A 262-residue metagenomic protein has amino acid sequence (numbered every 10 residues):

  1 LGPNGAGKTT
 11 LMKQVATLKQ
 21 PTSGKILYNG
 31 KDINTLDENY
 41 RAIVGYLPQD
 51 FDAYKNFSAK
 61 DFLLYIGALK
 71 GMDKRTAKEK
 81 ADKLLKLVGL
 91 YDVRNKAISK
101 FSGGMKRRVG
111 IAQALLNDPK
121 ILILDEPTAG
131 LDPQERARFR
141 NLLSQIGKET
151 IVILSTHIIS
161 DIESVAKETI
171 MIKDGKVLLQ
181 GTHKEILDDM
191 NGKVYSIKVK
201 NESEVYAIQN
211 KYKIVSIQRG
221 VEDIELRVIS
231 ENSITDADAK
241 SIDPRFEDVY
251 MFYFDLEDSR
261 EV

Functional and structural regions predicted by a protein language model:
A16: Helix-to-loop junction immediately C-terminal to a conserved catalytic motif
G24-T35, N39-Y40: Conserved ABC transporter NBD signature motif
L64, A68, R75-V93: Conserved ABC ATPase "signature" region
A97-F101: Conserved ABC ATPase signature
L116-K120: A short, proline-enriched helix->beta-strand linker immediately N-terminal to the Walker B motif in ABC-type P-loop
L122-E126: Catalytic Walker B motif of ABC-type/P-loop ATPase nucleotide-binding domains
R138-R227: ABC transporter nucleotide-binding domain
